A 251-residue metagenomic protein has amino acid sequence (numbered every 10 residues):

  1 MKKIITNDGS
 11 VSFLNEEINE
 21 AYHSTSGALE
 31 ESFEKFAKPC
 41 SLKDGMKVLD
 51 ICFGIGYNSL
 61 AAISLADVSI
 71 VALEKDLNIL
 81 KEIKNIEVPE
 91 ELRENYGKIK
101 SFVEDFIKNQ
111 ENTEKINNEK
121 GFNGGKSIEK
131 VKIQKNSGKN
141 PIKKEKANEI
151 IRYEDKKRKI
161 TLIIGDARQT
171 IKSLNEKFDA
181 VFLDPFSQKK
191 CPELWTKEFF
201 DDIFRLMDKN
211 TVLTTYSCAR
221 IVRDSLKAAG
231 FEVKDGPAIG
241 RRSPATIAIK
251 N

Functional and structural regions predicted by a protein language model:
M1-N7: N-terminal auxiliary segments of SAM/dcSAM-dependent transferases
S10-K43: Class I SAM-dependent methyltransferase Rossmann-like catalytic core, especially the SAM/SAH-binding loop
L42-L174, A180-F182, E193-F200, A229 (+1 more regions): The AdoMet/dcAdoMet-binding core of the Class I SAM-like
K189-C191: Short glycine-rich, flexible loops that bind phosphorylated cofactors or substrates
K197-K209: A short glycine-rich, Lys/Arg-flanked "PGG" loop and its adjoining helix->strand segment in the class I
N210-Y216: Conserved beta-strand signature within the Rossmann-like core of class I S-adenosyl-L-methionine
S225-K234: A SAM-dependent methyltransferase catalytic signature shared across enzymes that methylate proteins
P237-N251: Core SAM-dependent methyltransferase catalytic element
